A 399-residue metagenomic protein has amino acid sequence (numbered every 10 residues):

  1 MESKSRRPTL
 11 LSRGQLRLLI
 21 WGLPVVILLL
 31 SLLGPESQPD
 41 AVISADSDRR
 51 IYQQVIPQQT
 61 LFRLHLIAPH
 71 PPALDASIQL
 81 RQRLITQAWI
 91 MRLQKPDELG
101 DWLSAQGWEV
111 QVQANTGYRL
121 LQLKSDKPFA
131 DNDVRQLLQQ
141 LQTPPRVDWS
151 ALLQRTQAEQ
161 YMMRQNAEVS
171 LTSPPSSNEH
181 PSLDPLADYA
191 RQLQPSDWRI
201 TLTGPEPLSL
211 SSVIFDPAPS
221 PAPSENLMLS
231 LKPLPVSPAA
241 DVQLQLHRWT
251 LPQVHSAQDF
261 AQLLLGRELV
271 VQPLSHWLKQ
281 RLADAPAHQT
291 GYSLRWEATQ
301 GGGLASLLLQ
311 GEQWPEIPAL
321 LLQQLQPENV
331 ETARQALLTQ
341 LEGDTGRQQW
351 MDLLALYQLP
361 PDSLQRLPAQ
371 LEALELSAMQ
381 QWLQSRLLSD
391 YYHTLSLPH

Functional and structural regions predicted by a protein language model:
M1-W108: A generic N-terminal leader/anchor concept
E2-Y52, L183-I214, L338-H399: C-terminal regions of mature proteins
S44-A88, P217-Q280: His/Glu-based metal-binding/catalytic segments typifying zinc-dependent metallopeptidases
I51-I56, G107-V112, A187-Y189, P233-S237 (+1 more regions): Short beta-strand/turn micro-motifs at beta-sheet edges
T60-Q82, E98-Q142, R155-H180, D197-L202 (+2 more regions): M16 family metallopeptidases and their MPP-like homologs
T143-V147: Short, polar/flexible loop-turn hinges at active-site or ligand-entry regions and domain interfaces
A151, P217-P233, S293-W296, P327-A336: A generic structural motif
A158-Q253: Extracytoplasmic/periplasmic C-terminal soluble domains
